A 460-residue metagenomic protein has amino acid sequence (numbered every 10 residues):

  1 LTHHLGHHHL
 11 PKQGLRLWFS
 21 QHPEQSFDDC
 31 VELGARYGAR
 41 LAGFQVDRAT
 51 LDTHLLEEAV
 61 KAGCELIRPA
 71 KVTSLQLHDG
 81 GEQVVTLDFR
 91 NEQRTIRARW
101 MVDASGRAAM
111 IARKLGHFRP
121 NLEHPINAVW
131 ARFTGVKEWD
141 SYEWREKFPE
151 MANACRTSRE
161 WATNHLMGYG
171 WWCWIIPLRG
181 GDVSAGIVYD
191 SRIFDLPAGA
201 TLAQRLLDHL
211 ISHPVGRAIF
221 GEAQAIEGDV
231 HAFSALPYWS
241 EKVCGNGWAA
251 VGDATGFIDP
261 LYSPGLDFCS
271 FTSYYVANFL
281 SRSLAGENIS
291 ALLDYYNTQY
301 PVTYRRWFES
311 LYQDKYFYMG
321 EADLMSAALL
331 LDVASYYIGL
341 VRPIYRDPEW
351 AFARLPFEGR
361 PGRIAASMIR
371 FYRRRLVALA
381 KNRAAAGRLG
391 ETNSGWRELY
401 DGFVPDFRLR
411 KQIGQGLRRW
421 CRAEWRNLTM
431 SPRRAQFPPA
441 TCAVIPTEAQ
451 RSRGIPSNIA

Functional and structural regions predicted by a protein language model:
L1-R48: A conserved beta-strand/loop capping segment in the N-terminal third of enzymes that catalyze redox or closely related
H8, Y169-W171, P177-R179, I193-Y312: FAD/FMN-dependent oxidoreductases across multiple families
E32, P439-A440, Q450: Compositionally biased, low-complexity intrinsically disordered regions
R36-E57, M110, F194-T201: Short beta-strand to alpha-helix junction loop
R40, F44, R48, W100 (+6 more regions): Tryptophan-centric aromatic hotspots in well-structured domains and transmembrane helices
E58-G216, S273: Predominantly flavin-linked oxidoreductase catalytic cores and closely associated redox partners
F279-I445, A460: C-terminal helical "tail/cap" subdomain of flavin- and related membrane-associated enzymes
R451-A460: A cross-taxon signal for low-complexity, glycine/charged-rich
